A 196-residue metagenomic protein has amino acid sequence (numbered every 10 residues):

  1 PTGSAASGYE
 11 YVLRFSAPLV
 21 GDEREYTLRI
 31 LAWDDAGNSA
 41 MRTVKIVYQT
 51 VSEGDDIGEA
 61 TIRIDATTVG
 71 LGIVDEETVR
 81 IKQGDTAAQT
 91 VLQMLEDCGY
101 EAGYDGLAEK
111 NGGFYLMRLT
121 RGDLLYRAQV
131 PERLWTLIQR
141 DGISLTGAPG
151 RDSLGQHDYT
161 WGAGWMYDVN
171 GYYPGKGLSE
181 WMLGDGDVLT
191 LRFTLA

Functional and structural regions predicted by a protein language model:
P1-A196: Ubiquitin-like/PB1-type beta-grasp interaction modules and other compact soluble beta-rich domains
